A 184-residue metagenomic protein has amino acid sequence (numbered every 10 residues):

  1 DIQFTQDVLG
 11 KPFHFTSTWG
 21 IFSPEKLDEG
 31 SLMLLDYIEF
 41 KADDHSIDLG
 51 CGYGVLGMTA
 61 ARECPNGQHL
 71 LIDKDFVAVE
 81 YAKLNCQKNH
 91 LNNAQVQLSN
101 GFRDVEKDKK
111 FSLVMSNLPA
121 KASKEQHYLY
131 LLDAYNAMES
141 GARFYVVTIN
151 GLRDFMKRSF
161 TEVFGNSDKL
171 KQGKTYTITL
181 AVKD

Functional and structural regions predicted by a protein language model:
D1-A42: SAM-dependent Rossmann-like transferase core, predominantly class I methyltransferases with a strong bias toward
T16, Q95-Q97, D168-L170: General small-molecule cofactor/ligand-binding pocket signal
E29-K107, L113-S116: Conserved SAM/SAH cofactor-binding pocket of Class I
S112-E125: A short SAM/SAH-binding and catalytic strip from SAM-dependent methyltransferases
Y128-S140: A short glycine-rich, Lys/Arg-flanked "PGG" loop and its adjoining helix->strand segment in the class I
G141-I149: Conserved beta-strand signature within the Rossmann-like core of class I S-adenosyl-L-methionine
I149-G165: Conserved class I S-adenosyl-L-methionine
Q172-D184: Core SAM-dependent methyltransferase catalytic element
